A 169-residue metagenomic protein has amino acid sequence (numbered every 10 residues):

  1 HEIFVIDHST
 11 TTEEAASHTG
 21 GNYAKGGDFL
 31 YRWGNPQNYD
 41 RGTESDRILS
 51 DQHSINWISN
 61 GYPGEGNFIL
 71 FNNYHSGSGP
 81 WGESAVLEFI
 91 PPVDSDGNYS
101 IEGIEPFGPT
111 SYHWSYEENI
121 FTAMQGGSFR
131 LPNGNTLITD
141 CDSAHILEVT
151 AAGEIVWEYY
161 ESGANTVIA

Functional and structural regions predicted by a protein language model:
H1-A169: Histidine-/acidic-rich catalytic cores in large beta-rich domains
